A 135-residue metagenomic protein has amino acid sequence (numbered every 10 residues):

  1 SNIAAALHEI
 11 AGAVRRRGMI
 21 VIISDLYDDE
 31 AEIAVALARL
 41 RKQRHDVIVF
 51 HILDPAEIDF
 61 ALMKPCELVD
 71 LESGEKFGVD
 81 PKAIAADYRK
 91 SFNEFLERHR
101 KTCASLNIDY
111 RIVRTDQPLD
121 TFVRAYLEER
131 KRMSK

Functional and structural regions predicted by a protein language model:
S1-N2, V79: Short, charged loop segments at secondary-structure junctions
E9-G18, E30-K135: Von Willebrand factor type A / integrin I
M19-D25: Acidic beta-strand-to-loop metal/phosphate-binding motif
